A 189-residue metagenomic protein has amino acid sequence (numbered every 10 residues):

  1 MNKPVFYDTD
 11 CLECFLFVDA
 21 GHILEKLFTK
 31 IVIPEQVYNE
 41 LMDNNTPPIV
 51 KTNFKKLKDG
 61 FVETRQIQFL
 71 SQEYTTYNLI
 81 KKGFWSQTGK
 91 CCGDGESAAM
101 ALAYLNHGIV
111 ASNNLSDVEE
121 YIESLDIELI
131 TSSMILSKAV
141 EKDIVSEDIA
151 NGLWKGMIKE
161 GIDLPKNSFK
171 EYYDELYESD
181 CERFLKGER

Functional and structural regions predicted by a protein language model:
N2-L102, N106-G108, E119, G152-L153 (+1 more regions): Active-site-proximal, substrate-binding regions of enzyme catalytic domains and RNA-binding/basic surfaces
C11-L12, Q36-N39, S116, S132-E141: Short, acidic/turn-prone active-site loops that include or flank metal/cofactor- and phosphate-binding residues
S112-N113: Short beta-strand scaffold positions
I122: A ligand-binding cleft/hinge motif common to bilobed small-molecule-binding domains
L125-R183, G187-R189: Hydrophobic alpha-helical interaction segments
